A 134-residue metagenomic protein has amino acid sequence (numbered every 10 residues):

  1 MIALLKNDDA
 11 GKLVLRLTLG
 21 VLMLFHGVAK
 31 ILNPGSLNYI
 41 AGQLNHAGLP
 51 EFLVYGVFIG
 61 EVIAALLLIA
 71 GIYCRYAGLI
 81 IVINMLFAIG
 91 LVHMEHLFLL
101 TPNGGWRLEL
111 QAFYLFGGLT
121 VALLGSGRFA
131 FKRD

Functional and structural regions predicted by a protein language model:
M1-L32, E51-I59, I63-D134: Extended, low-polarity transmembrane helix blocks
L32-L49: Membrane-interface interhelical connector segments
